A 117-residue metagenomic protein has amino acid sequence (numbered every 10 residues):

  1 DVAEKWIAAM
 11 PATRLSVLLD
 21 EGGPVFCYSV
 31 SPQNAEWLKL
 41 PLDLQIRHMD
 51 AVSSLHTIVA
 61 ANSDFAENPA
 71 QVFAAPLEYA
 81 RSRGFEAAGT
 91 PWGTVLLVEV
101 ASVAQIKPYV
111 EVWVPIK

Functional and structural regions predicted by a protein language model:
D1-K117: A solvent-exposed interaction/effector surface
